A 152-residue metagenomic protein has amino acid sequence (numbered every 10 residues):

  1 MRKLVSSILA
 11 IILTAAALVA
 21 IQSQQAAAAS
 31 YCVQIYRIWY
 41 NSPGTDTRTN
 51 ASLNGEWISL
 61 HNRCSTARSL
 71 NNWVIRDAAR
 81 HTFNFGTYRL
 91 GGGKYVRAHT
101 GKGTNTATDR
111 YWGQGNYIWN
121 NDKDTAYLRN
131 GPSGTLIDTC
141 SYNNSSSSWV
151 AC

Functional and structural regions predicted by a protein language model:
K3, S7-A10, I21-N71, Y117-N121 (+1 more regions): A structural motif detector for short, solvent-exposed N-terminal "entry" segments of globular domains
I12-A15: Alpha-helical transmembrane segments
A29-V33, T45, L53, F85-C152: Solvent-exposed beta-edge/loop recognition patches
S59, R76, Y95-H99: Hydrophobic beta-strand signal
S59, V74, T125-Y127: Residue-level detector of beta-strand face positions
C64, A79, P132-G134: Solvent-exposed strand-loop boundary residues in beta-sheet-rich modules
V74-T87: Short beta-strand and strand-turn-strand segments in soluble, beta-rich domains
